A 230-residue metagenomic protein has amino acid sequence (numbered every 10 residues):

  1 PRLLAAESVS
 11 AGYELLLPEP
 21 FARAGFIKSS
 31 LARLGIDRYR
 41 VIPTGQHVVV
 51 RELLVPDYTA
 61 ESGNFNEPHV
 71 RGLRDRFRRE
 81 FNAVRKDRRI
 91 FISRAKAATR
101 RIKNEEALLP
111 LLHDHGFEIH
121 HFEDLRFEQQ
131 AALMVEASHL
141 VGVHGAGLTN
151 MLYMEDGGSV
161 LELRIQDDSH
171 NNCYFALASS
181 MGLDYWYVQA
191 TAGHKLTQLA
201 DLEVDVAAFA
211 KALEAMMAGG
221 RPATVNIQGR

Functional and structural regions predicted by a protein language model:
P1-R230: The feature primarily captures lumenal catalytic ectodomains of type II secretory-pathway glycosyltransferases
